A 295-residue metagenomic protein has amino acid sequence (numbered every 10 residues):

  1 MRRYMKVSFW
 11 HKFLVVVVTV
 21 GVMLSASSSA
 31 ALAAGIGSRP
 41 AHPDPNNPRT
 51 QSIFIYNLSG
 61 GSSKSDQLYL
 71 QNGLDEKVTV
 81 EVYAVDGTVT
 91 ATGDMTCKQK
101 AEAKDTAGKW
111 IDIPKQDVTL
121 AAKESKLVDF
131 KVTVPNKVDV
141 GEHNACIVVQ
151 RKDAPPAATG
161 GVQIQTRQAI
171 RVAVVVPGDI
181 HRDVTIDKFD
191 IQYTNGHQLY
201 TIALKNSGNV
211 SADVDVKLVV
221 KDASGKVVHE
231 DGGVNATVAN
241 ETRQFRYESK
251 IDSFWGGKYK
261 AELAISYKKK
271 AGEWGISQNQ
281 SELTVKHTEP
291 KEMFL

Functional and structural regions predicted by a protein language model:
R2-V17: Bacterial N-terminal signal peptides that target proteins for export
G21-A31: C-terminal segment of classical bacterial N-terminal signal peptides
A31-R39: Cleaved targeting-peptide boundary
S38-L74, D117, V184-N195: Beta-sheet-dominated interaction scaffolds and their linkers
A41, D75-A103, V149-Q150, K205 (+1 more regions): Short acidic, flexible loop segments centered on an aromatic residue
S63-Q71, V78-D86, T92-T96, D105-G160: Ligand-binding face of N-terminal immunoglobulin V-set domains in extracellular IgSF glycoproteins
A101-V138, K221-W255: Intrinsically disordered, low-complexity Pro/Gly/Ser/Thr-rich segments with frequent PxxP/GP/PP motifs and embedded
G178-L295: Membrane-proximal extracellular "stem/stalk" segments of glycoproteins immediately N-terminal to a transmembrane helix
